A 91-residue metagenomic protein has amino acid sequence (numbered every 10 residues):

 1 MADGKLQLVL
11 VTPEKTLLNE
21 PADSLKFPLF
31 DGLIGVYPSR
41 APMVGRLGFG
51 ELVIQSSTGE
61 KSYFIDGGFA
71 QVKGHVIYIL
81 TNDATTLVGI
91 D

Functional and structural regions predicted by a protein language model:
M1-Q7: N-terminal export/targeting signal detector
Q7-D91: Compact, glycine-rich, soluble single-domain proteins
